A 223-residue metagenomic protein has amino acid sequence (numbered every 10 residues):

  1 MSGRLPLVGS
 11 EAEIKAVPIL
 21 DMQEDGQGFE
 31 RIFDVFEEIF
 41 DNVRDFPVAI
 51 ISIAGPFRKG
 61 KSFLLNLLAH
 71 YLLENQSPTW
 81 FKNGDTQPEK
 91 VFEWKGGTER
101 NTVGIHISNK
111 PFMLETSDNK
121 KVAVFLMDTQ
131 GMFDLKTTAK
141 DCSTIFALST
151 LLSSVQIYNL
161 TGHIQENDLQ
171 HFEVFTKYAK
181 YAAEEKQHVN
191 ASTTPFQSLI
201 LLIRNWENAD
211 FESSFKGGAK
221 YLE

Functional and structural regions predicted by a protein language model:
M1-E223: Conserved GTPase G-domain substructure that encodes guanine base recognition and part of the catalytic core, centered
